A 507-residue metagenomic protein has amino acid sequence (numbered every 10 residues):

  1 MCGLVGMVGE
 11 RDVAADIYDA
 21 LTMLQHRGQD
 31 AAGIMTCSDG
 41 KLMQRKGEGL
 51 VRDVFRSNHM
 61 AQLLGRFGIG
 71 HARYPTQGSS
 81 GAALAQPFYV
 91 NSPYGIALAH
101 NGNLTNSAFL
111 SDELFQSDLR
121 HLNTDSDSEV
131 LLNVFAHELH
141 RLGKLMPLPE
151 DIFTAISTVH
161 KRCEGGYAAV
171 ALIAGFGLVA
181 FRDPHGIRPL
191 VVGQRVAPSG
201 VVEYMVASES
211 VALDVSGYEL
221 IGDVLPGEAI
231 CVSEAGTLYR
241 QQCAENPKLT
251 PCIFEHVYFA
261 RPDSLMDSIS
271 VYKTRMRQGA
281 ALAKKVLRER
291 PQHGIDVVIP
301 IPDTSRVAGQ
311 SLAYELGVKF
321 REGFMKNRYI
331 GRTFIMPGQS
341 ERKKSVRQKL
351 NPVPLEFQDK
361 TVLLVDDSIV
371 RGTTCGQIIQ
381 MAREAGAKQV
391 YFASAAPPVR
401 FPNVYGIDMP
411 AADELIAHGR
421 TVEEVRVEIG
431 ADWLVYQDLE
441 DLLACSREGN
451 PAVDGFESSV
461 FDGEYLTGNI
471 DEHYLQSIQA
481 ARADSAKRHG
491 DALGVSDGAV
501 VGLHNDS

Functional and structural regions predicted by a protein language model:
M1-P226, C231-D296, I301, Q389: Conserved short alpha-helical segments that host acidic/polar catalytic motifs at enzyme active sites
F55, E129-V134, F320-G331, E428-S446: A conserved beta-strand->alpha-helix junction
V134-E150, P302, Q310-R332: Amphipathic alpha-helical
T158, V211-A212, S216-L220, G227-E228 (+5 more regions): Phosphate/diphosphate-binding loops
H160, G175-G177, R182, V202-E203 (+3 more regions): PRPP-dependent phosphoribosyltransferase catalytic core
V202-E209, K248-P251, T333-R347, A387 (+2 more regions): Flexible glycine/proline-rich, aromatic-decorated loop/lid segments
V298-I301, S305-L312, L316, F320 (+2 more regions): Extended, hydrophobic alpha-helical segments in both membrane/secreted and soluble proteins
Y314-V362, T373, R400-P410: Short, glycine/charge-rich flexible loops or terminal/linker lids adjacent to PRPP-binding catalytic cores
